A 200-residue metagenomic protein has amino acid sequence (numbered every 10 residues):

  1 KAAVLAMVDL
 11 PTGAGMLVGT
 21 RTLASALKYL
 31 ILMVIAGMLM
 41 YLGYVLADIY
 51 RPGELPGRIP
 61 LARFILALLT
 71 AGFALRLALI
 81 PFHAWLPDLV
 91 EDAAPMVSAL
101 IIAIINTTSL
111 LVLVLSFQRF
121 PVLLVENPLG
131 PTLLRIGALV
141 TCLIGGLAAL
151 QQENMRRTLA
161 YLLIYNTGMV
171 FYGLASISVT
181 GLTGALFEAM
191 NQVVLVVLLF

Functional and structural regions predicted by a protein language model:
K1-F200: Alpha-helical transmembrane segments of multi-pass membrane proteins predominantly involved in bioenergetics
